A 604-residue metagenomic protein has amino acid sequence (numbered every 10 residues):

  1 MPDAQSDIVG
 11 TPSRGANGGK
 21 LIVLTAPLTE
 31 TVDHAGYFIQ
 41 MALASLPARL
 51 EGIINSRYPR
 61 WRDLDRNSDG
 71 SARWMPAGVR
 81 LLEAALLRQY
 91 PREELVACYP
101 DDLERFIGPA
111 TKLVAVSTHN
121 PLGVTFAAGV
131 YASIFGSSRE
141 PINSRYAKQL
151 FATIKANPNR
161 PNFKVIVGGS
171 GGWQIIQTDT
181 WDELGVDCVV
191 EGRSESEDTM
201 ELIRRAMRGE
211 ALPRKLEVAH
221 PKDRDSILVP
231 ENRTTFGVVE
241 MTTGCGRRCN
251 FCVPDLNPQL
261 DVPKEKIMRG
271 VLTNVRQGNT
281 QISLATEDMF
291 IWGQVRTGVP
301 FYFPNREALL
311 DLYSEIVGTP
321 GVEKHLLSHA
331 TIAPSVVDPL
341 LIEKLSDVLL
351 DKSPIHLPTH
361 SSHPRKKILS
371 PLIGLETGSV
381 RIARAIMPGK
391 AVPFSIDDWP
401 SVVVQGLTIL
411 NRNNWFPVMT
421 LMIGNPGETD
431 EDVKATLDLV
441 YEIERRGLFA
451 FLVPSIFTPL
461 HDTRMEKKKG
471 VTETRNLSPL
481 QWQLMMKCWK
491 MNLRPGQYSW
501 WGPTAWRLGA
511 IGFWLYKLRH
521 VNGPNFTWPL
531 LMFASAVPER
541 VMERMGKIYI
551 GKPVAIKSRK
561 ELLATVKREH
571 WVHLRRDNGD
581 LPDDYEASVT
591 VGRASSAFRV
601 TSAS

Functional and structural regions predicted by a protein language model:
M1-I53, I107, K487-S604: Radical SAM enzyme core and accessory elements
D3-L21, D33-Y37, S71, M200-V239 (+1 more regions): N-terminal [4Fe-4S]-dependent radical SAM core
N17-T29, H220-D255, M268, L272-R276 (+2 more regions): N-terminal pre-triad scaffold of radical SAM enzymes
F38-D69, P121-Q149, V299-F301, A385-S395 (+1 more regions): A solvent-exposed, charged loop/short amphipathic helix patch at secondary-structure junctions
G78, V96-R224: Glycine-rich beta-alpha loop elements in corrinoid/cobalamin-binding modules across cobalamin-dependent enzymes
V114, L122-F126, Q177, S283-V299 (+4 more regions): Flexible glycine/acidic-rich beta-alpha junction loops that bind and position SAM and/or redox cofactors in anaerobic
I176-L184, K344-L345, G427-E442: Catalytic cores of alpha/beta
T273-F416, I423-E428: Conserved SAM/AdoMet-binding glycine-rich loop
